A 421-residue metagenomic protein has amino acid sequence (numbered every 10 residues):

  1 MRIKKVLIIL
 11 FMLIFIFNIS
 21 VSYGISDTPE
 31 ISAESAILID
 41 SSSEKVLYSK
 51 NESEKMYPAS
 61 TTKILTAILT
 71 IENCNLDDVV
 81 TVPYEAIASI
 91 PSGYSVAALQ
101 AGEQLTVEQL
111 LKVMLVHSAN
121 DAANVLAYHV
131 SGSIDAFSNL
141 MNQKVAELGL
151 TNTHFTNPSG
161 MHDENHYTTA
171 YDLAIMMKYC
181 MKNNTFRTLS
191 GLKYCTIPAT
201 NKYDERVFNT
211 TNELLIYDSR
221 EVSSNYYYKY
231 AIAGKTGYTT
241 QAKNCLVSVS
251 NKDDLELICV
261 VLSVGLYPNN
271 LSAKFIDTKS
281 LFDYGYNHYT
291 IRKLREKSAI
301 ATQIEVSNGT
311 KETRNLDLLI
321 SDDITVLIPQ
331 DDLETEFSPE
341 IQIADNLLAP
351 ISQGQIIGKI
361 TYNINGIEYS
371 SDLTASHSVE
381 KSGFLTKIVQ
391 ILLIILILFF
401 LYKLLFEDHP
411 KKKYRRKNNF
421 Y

Functional and structural regions predicted by a protein language model:
R2, N75, V82-P83, S92 (+4 more regions): Alpha-helix initiation/capping motif
R2-G24, Q390-E407: Sec-dependent N-terminal signal peptides of Gram-positive bacterial secreted proteins and lipoproteins
I3-K4, P58, V107, K381-V389: Structural motif marking the loop-to-transmembrane transition
L10, F15, K63, S298-A301: Generic low-polarity alpha-helical segments
M12, I31-S32, E54-K55, I90 (+3 more regions): Generic detector of short alpha-helix boundary/capping microenvironments and adjacent low-complexity segments
I16-F17, N75, L281, Y289: Hydrophobic alpha-helical membrane context
S22-Y171, I175-L189: Active-site-adjacent loops and short helices of periplasmic peptidoglycan-processing enzymes
L150-T151, N165-Y167, D172, M177-Y421: Domain-terminus/edge residues, biased toward the C-terminal soluble/receptor-binding domains of extracytoplasmic
